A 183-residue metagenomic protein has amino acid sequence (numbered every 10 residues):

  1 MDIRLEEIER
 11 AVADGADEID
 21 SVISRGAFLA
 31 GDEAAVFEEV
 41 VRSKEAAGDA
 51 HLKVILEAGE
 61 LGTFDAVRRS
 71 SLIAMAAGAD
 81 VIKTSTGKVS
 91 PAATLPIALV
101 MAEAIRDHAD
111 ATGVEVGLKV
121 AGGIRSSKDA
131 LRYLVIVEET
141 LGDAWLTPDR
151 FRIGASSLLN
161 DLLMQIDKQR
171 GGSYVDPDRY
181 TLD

Functional and structural regions predicted by a protein language model:
M1-L118, R125-S156, M164-D183: Alpha/beta enzyme core
D161: N-terminal beta-loop-helix "entrance" segment that forms/cooperates in small-molecule cofactor or anionic ligand
